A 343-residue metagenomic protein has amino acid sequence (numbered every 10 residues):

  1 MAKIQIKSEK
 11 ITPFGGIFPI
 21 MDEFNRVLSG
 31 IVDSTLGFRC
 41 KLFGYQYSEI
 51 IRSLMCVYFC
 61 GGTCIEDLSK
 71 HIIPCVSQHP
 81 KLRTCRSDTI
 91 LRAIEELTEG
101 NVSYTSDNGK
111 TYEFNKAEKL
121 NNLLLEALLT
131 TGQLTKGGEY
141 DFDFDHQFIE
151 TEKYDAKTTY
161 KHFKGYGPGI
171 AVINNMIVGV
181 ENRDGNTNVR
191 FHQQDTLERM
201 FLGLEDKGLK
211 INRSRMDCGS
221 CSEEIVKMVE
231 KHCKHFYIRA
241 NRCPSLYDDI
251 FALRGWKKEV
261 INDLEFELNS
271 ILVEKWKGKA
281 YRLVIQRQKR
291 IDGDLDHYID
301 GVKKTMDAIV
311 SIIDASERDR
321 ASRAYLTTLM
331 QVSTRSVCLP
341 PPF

Functional and structural regions predicted by a protein language model:
M1-F163, G169-N186, Q193-K207, L339: Dynamic "connector" segments at or just before major functional cores
K7-K10, F43, Y58, R190 (+5 more regions): Hydrophobic alpha-helical scaffolding
G15, T63, D67, C85 (+9 more regions): Generic recognition of stable, solvent-exposed alpha-helical segments in well-folded globular domains
C64-D67, H71, E139-D141, I211-R213 (+2 more regions): Beta-sheet entry/capping signal
Q78, R92, I149-T151, V178 (+5 more regions): Flexible loop/turn segments at secondary-structure boundaries
V102, S106, E152-T158, G179-N182 (+4 more regions): Short acidic, glycine/serine/threonine-rich loops at helix termini
N188-D248: Domain-level cores of phosphate- or acyl-group-handling catalytic modules
H235-P342: An anionic, glycine-rich sequence signature occurring as long contiguous blocks
